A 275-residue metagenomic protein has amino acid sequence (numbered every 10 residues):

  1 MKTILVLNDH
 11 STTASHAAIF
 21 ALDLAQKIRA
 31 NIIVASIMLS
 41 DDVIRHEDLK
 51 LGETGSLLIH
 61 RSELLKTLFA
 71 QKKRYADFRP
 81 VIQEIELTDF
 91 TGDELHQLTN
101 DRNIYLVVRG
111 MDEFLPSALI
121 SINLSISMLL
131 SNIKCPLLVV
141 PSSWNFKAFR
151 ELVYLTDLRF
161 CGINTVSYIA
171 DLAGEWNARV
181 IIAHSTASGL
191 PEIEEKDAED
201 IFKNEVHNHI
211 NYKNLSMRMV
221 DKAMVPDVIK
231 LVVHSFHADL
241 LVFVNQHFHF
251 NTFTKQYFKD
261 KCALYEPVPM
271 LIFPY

Functional and structural regions predicted by a protein language model:
M1-G52, E151-R218, A238, Y265 (+1 more regions): Small/aliphatic-rich secondary-structure junction motif
M1-H16, Y105, M111-D112, S117-A118 (+2 more regions): Intrinsically disordered or low-complexity boundary/linker segments at protein termini and domain junctions
S36, M111, H184, V244-Q246 (+1 more regions): Short secondary-structure boundary segments
D41-D42, G92, P116, K147 (+2 more regions): Generic structural signal for helix capping and beta-alpha/helix-loop junctions
I44, D112-F114, Q246-F248: Short glycine-rich anion-binding loops that position phosphate/pyrophosphate groups of nucleotides and phosphorylated
G52-L64: A short acidic, glycine-rich active-site loop that binds or catalyzes chemistry on phosphate/adenosine moieties
K73-V107, I210-L241, Q246-F258, V268 (+1 more regions): Structural beta-alpha unit
S121-S125, D197-I201, T254-K261: Charged helix-capping and loop-helix junction motifs
